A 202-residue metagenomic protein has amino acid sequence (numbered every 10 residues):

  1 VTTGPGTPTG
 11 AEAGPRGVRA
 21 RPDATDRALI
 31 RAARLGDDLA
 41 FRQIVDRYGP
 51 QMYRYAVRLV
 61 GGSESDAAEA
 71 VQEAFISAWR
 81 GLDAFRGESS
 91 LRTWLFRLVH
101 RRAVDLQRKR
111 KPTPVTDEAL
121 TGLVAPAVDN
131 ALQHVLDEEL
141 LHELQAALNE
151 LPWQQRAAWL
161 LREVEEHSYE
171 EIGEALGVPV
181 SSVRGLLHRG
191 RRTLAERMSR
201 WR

Functional and structural regions predicted by a protein language model:
V1-Q51, A125, N149, E196: N-terminal module of bacterial RNA polymerase sigma factors
G14-P15, R19-D26, T113-L141, S168: Internal acidic/polar
R19, R34-Q43, R54-E73, V180 (+1 more regions): Short, charged helix-capping/linker segments at alpha-helix termini
R34-L35, R58-G62, E73-S90, K109-K111: Sigma70-family region 2
V45-E64, G81, L148, T193 (+1 more regions): Amphipathic, Lys/Arg- and hydrophobic-enriched alpha-helical face
E69-I76, S89-R101, G185: Structural recognition of an alpha-helix C-terminal capping motif at a helix-to-coil junction
R80-G87, R97-D117, D137, M198-R200: Arg/Lys-rich amphipathic alpha helix in sigma70-family domain 2
H100, V104, L144, Q155 (+3 more regions): DNA-recognition helix of helix-turn-helix
